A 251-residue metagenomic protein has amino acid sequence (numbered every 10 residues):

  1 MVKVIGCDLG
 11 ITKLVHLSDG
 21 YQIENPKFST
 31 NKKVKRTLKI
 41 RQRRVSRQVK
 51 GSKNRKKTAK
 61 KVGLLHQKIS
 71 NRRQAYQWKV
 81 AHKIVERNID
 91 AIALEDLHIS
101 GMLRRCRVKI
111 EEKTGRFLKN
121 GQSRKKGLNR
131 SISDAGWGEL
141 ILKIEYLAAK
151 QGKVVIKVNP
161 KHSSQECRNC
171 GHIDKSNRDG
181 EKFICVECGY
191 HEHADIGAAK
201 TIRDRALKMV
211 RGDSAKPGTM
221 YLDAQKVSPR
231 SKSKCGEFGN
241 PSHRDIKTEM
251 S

Functional and structural regions predicted by a protein language model:
M1-S251: Positively charged, helix-rich recognition surfaces that bind polyanionic ligands
